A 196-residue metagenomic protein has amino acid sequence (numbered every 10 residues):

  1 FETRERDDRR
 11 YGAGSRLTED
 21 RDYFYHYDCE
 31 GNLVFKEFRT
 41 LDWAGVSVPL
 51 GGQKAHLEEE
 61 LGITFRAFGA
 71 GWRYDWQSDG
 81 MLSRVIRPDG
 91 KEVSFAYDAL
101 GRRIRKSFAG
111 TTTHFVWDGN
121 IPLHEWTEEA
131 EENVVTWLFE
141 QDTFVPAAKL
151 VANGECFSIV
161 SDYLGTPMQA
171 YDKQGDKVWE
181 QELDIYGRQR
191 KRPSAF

Functional and structural regions predicted by a protein language model:
F1, R16, E30-N32, M81 (+5 more regions): Conserved Rossmann-like nucleotide-cofactor binding loop
F1-R16, D20, V116-L123, E128: Structured, non-catalytic alpha/beta "coupling" segments that mediate domain-domain communication and provide generic
E2-E5, D20, K36-E37, T64-F65 (+6 more regions): Beta-strand-dense domains in secreted/periplasmic systems and polymorphic toxin scaffolds
E2-G12, N153-F196: A motif-centric feature for acidic-aromatic and gly/ser/thr-rich catalytic loops and repeats
R4-E5, E19-R21, F68-A70, D89-K91 (+6 more regions): Short, small/polar residue-rich loop motifs at catalytic or cofactor-binding pockets
D8-R9, Y25, Y74, F95 (+5 more regions): A residue-level detector for well-ordered beta-strand positions
G12, D28, A44-L50, E58-E60 (+9 more regions): Short, acidic, Ser/Thr-enriched surface-loop or helix-capping motifs
L33-F38, G45-S47, E60-A96: Surface-exposed extracellular loop regions of Gram-negative outer-membrane beta-barrel proteins
